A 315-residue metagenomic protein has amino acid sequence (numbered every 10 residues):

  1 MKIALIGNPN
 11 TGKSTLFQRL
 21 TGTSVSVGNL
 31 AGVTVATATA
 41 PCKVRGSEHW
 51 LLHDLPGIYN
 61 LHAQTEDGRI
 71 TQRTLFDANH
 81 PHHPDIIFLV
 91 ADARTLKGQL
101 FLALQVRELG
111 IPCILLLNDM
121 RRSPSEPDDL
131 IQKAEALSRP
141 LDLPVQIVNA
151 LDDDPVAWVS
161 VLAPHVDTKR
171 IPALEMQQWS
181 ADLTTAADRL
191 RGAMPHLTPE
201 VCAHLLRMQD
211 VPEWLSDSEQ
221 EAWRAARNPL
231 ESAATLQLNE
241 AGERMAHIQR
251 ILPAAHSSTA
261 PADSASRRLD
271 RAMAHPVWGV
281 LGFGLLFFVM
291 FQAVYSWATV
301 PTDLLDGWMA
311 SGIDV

Functional and structural regions predicted by a protein language model:
M1-Q64: Conserved G1/Walker A P-loop phosphate-binding module
R45-G46, I70-V145: Conserved C-terminal guanine-recognition region of P-loop GTPase G domains, centered on the G4
R122-L174: Canonical P-loop GTPase G-domain recognition
A173-T235, N239-Q249: Long, well-ordered amphipathic alpha-helical subdomains in the mid-to-C-terminal portions of large enzyme subunits
P253-R267, M309-A310: Short, membrane-interfacial amphipathic segments enriched in basic
S266-A274, W278, T302, D306 (+1 more regions): Alpha-helical membrane-interface segments at transmembrane helix boundaries
G282-Q292: Hydrophobic core segments of alpha-helical transmembrane domains in multi-pass membrane transport and ion-translocation
A293-V315: Interfacial/capping segments of alpha-helical transmembrane domains
